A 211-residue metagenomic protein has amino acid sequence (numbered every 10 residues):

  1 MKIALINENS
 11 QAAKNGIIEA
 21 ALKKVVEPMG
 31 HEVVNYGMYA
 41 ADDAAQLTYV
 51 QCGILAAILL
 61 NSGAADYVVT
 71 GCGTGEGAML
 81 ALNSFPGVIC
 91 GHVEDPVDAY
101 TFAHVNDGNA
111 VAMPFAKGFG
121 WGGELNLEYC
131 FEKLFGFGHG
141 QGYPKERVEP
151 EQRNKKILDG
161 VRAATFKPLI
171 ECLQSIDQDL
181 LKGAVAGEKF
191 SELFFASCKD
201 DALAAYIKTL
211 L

Functional and structural regions predicted by a protein language model:
A4-I17, Y100-L210: C-terminal binding/interaction regions
K14-M29: Short, solvent-exposed amphipathic alpha-helices that sit in or adjacent to ligand/effector-binding or catalytic
N15, G53, G75-A81: Short glycine/serine/threonine-rich phosphate/pyrophosphate-binding segments that cradle anionic phosphate groups
M29-A45: A short beta-strand-loop structural module common to alpha/beta enzyme folds
Y49-Y67: Short, structured active-site "lid" loops
A65-G71, C90: A short, small-residue-rich loop immediately preceding and capping a beta-strand
G77-C90, E94-V97: Short Gly/Thr/Asp-enriched flexible loops that form oxyanion-binding sites at enzyme active sites
